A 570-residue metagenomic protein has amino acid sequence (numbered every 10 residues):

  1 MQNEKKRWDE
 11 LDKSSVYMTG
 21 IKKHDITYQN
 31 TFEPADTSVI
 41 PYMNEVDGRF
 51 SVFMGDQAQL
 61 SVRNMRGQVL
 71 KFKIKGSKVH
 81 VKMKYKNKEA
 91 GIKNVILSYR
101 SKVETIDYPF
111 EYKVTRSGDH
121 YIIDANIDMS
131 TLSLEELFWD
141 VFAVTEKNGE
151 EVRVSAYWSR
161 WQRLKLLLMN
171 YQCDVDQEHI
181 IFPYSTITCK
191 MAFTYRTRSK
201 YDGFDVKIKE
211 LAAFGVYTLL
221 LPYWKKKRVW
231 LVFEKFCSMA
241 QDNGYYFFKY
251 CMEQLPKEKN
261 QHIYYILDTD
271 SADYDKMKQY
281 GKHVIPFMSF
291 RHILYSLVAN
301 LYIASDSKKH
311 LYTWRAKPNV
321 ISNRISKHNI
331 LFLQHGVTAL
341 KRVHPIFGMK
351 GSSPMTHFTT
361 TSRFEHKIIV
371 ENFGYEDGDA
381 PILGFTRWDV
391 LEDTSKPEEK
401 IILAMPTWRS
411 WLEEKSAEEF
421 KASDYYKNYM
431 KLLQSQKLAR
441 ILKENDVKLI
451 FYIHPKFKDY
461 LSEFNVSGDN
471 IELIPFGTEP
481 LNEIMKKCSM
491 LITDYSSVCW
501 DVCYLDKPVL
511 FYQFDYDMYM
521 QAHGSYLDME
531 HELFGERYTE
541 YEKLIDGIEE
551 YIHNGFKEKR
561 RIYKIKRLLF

Functional and structural regions predicted by a protein language model:
M1-V229: Basic, ligand-binding patches in group-transfer machinery, especially extracytoplasmic/periplasmic segments
H80-Y85, P109, H120-I122, V229-L391: Active-site and donor-binding regions of nucleotide-sugar-utilizing enzymes
G203-Y217, Q334, L340-Y429, P455 (+2 more regions): A nucleotide-sugar donor-handling region in carbohydrate enzymes
L221-W230, S326-H328, S395-K400: A short, charged/proline- and glycine-enriched loop that marks the coil->beta-strand transition at the N-terminal
A240-M252, T386-E463, E536-E540: Conserved catalytic-core segment of nucleotide-activated headgroup transferases in glycan assembly
I285-Y295, P455-W500, L505: Donor nucleotide-activated moiety binding/catalytic core segment of transferases that use nucleotide-activated donors
R315-G336, F420-K431, K507-M518: A short, gly/pro- and small-residue-rich
F464-G468, S497-L568: Catalytic binding pocket for nucleotide-activated donors in carbohydrate/polymer assembly enzymes
